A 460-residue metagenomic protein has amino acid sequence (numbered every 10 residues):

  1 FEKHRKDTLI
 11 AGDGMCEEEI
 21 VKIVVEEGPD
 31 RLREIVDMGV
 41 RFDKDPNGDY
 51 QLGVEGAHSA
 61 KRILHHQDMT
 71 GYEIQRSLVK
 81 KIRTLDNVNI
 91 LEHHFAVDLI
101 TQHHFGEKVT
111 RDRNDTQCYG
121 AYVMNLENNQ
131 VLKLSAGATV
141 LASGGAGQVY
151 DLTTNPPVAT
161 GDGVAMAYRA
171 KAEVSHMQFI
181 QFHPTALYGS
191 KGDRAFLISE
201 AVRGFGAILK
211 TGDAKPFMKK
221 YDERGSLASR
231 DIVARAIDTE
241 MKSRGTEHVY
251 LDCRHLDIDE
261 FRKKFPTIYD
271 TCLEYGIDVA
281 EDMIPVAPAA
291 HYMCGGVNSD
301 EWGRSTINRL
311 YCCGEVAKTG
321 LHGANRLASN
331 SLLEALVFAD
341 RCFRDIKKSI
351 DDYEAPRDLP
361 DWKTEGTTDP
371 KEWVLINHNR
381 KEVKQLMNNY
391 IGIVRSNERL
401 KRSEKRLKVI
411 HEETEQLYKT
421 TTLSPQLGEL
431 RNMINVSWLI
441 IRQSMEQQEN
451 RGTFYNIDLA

Functional and structural regions predicted by a protein language model:
F1-V24: Glycine-rich active-site loop/strand segments that organize a redox cofactor
M15-E18, L32-D49, N89, E173-H176 (+2 more regions): A short alpha-helix-loop-beta-strand transition element characteristic of N-terminal alpha/beta dinucleotide-binding
C16-E26, I63-V79, L91, T153-G161 (+3 more regions): Short beta-strand to alpha-helix junction loop
E34, V40-K61, K210-S226, I237-E240 (+3 more regions): Glycine- and aromatic-enriched mobile tails/lids
E34-Q130, S135, A142, A186-G189: Conserved redox-cofactor binding core of oxidoreductases
D98-T110, N114-N128, K133, I277-T319: FAD-site-proximal beta/loop scaffold in flavoenzymes
S143-T153: Flavin (primarily FAD) binding-site architecture
M166, A172-I284, L336, D345-D351: An anion/pyrophosphate-binding glycine-rich loop and adjacent beta-alpha core in soluble alpha-beta enzymes
